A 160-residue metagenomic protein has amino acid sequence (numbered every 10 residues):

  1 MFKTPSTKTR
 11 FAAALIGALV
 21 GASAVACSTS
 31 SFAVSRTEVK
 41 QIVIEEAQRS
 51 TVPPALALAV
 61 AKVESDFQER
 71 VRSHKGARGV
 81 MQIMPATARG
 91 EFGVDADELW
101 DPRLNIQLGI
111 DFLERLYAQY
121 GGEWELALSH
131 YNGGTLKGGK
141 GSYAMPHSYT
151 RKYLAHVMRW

Functional and structural regions predicted by a protein language model:
M1-T7, D101, E123: Intrinsic-disorder/low-complexity, polar/charged segments
K3-A18: Bacterial N-terminal signal peptides that target proteins for export
T29-W160: Catalytic glycan-binding domains that act on GlcNAc-containing polysaccharides
